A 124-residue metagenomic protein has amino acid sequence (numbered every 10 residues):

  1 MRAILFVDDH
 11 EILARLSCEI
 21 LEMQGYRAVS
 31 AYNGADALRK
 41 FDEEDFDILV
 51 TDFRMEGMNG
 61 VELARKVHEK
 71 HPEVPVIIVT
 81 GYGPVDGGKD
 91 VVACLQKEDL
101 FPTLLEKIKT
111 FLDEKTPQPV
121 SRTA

Functional and structural regions predicted by a protein language model:
E11-V29: Two-component/phosphorelay signaling modules centered on CheY-like receiver
S30-I48: Acidic, metal-coordinating helix/loop segments flanking the phosphotransfer/catalytic sites of two-component signaling
N33-D36, N59-L63: Acidic catalytic/metal-coordinating carboxylates
D42-E44, K66-V74, G83-V85: Conserved phosphotransfer cores of two-component systems
D52: Active-site residues of response regulator receiver
M55: Receiver (REC) domain active-site loop signature in two-component systems and cognate sites in sensor histidine kinases
D90-D113, P117: Output/docking surface of receiver
